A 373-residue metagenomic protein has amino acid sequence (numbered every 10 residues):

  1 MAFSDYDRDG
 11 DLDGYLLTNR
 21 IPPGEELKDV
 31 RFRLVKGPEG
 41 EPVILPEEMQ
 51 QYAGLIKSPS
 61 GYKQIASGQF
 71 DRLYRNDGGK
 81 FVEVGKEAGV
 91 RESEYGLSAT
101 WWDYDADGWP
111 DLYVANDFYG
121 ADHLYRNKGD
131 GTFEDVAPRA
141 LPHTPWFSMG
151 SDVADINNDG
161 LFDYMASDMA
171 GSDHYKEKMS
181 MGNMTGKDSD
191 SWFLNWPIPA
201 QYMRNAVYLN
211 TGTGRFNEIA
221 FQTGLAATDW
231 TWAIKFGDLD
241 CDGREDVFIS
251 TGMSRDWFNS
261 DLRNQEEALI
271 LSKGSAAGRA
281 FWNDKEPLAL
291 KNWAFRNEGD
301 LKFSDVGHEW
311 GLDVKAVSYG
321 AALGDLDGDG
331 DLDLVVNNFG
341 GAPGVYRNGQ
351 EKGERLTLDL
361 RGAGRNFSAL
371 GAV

Functional and structural regions predicted by a protein language model:
M1-V373: Acidic, glycine/proline-rich Ca2+-coordinating loop motifs
